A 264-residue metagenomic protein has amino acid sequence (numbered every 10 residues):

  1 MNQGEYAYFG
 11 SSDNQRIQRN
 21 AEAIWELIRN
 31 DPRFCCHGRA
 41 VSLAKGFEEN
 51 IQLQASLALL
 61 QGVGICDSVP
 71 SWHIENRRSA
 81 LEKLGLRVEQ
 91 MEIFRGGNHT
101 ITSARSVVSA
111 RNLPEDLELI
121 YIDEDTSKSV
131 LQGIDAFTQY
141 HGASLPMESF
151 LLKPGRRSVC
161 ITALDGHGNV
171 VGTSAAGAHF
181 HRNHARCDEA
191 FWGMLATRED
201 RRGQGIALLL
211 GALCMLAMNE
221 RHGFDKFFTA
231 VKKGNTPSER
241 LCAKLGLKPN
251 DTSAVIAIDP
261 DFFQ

Functional and structural regions predicted by a protein language model:
N2-Y8, R105-P146: Short amphipathic alpha-helix that is part of the acyltransferase structural core
A7-G10, H73-V88, L208, K233-D251: Conserved active-site alpha-helix within GNAT-family acetyltransferase domains
R16, R39-E118: Acyl-donor-binding surface of acyltransferase catalytic domains
N30-A40, F180-W192, R202, D225: A conserved beta-turn-beta hairpin within the catalytic core of GNAT-like acetyltransferases that forms part
G38-E49, G193-G203, V231-K232: A short, internal acetyl-CoA/4′-phosphopantetheine-binding micro-motif in the GNAT/acyltransferase core
E49-L57, M194-T197, G203-M218, E239-K244: Conserved acetyl-CoA-binding loop-helix of GNAT-fold acetyltransferases
R87-N98, A230, G246-F262: Conserved catalytic-core motifs of GNAT/GCN5-like acyltransferases
H141-T197: A conserved beta-strand-loop-helix scaffold within acyl/acetyltransferase catalytic domains
